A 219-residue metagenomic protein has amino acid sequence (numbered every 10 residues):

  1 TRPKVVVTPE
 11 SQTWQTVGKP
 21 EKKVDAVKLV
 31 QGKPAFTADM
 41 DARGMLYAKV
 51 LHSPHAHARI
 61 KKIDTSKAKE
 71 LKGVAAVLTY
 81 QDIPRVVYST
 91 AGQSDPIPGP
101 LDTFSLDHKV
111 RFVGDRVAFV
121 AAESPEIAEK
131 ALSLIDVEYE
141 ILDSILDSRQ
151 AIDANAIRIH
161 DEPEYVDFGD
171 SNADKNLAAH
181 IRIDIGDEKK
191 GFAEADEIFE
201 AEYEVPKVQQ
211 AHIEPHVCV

Functional and structural regions predicted by a protein language model:
T1-S171, I198-A201: Flexible, low-hydrophobicity surface segments
K4, A173, L177-I183, E204 (+1 more regions): Non-catalytic, substrate/partner-engaging modules appended to enzymatic cores
V30, R182-D184, H216: Short, low-to-moderate order helix/coil transition modules at the start of elongated helical scaffolds
A35, D184-G186: A short, compositionally biased domain-edge/stem linker segment
H57, N176, H180, H216: Histidine-centered active-site/metal-ligand motif
V166-L177, I181, E188-E194: Extended, charged/glycine-rich binding lobes that contact polyanionic ligands
D187-V219: Conserved beta-alpha junction segments in alpha/beta enzyme cores
